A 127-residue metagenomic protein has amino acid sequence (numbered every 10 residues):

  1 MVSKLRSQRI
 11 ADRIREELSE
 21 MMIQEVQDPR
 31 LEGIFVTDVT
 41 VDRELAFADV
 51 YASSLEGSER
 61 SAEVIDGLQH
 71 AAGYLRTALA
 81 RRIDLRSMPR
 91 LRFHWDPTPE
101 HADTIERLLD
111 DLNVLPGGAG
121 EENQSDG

Functional and structural regions predicted by a protein language model:
M1-F47, S53-G127: Charge-rich, low-complexity N-terminal segments
